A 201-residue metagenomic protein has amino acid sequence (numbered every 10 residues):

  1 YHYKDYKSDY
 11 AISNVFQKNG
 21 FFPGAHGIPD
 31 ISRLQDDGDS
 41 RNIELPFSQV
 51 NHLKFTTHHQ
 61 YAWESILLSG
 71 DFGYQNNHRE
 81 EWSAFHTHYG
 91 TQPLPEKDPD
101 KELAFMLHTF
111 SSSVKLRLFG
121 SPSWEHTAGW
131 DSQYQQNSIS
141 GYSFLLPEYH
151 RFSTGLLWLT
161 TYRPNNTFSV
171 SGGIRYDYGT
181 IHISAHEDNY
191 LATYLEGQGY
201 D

Functional and structural regions predicted by a protein language model:
Y1-D201: Outer-membrane beta-barrel proteins, especially TonB-dependent receptors
